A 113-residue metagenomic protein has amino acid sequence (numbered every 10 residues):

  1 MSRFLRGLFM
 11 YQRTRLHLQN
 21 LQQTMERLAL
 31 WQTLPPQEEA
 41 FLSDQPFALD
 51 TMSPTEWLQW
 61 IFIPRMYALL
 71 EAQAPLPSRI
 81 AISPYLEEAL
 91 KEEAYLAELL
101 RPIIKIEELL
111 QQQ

Functional and structural regions predicted by a protein language model:
G7-F41, Q45, S83, A94-I106 (+1 more regions): N-terminal intrinsically disordered, cationic/polar leader segments that include organellar targeting peptides
R13, H17, S53, L58 (+3 more regions): Residue-level detector of well-ordered alpha-helical segments, enriched for hydrophobic/aromatic packing positions
S43-E56: Alpha-helical scaffold segments that form or flank carboxylate-/histidine-based iron centers
T51, L90-E93: Residues at alpha-helix boundaries and short interhelical turns
W57-A89: Mid-chain, well-packed structural core segment of small domains
Q59-E71, L99-Q113: Short, surface-exposed, charge-dense and proline/glycine-enriched linear segments
